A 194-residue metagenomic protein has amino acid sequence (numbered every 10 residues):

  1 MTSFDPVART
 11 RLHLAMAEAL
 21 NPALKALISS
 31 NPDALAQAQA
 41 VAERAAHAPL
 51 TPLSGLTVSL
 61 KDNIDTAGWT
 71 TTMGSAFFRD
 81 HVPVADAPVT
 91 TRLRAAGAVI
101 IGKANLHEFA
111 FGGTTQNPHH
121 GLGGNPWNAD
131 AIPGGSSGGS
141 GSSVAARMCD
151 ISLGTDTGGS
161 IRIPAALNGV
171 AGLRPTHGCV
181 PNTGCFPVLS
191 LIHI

Functional and structural regions predicted by a protein language model:
M1-T157: Gly/Ser-rich catalytic/binding loops embedded in alpha/beta enzyme cores
M73, F186-S190: Acidic/polar active-site rim loop that often engages polyanionic ligands
P118-G121, N168-G172: Short, hinge-like loop/turn segments at secondary-structure boundaries
R162-N168: Structural signature of FAD isoalloxazine-binding scaffolds in flavoprotein oxidoreductases
P164, H177, P187: Flexible, glycine-rich active-site loops centered on histidine and acidic residues that chelate a metal or position
V170-G184: Flexible glycine/proline-rich, aromatic-decorated loop/lid segments
I192-I194: Conserved small/polar residues in nucleotide/adenosyl-binding loops
